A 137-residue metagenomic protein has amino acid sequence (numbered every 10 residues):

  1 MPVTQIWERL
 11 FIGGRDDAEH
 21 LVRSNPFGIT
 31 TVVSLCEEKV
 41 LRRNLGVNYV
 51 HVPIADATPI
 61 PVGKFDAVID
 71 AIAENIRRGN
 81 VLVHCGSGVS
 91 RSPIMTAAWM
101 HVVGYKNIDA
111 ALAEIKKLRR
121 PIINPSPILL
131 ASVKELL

Functional and structural regions predicted by a protein language model:
M1-N80, H101-S132: Cysteine-based protein phosphatase catalytic domain of the PTP/DSP
G79-A97: A phosphate-binding catalytic loop at a beta-strand-loop-alpha-helix junction that coordinates phosphoryl groups
